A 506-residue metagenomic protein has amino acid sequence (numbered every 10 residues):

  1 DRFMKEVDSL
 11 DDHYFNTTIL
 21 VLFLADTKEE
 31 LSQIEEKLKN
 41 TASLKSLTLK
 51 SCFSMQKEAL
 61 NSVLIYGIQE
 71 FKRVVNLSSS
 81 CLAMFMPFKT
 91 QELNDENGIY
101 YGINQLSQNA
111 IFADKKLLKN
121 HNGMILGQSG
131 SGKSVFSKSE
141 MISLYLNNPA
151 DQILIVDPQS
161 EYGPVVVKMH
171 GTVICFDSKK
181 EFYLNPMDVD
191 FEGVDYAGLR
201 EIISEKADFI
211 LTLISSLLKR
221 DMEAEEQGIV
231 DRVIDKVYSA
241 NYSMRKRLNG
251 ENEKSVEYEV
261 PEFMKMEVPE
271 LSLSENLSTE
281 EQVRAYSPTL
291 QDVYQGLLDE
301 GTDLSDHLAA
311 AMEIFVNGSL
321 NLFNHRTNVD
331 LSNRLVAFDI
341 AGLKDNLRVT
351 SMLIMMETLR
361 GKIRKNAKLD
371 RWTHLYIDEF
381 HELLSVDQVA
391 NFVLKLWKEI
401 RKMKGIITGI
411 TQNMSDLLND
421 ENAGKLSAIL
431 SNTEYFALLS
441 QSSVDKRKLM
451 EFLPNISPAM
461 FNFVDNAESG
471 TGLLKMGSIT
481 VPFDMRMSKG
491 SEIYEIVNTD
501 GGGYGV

Functional and structural regions predicted by a protein language model:
D1, Q56-M86, Q128-S129, L277-S278 (+1 more regions): C-terminal regions of RecA-like/P-loop NTPase motor modules
D1-C81, M86: Extended, folded cores of ATP/NTP-driven motor/assembly subunits in large transport and secretion machines
L47, E58-I111, K116-L117, S160-T172 (+5 more regions): P-loop NTPase motor domains
I125: Hydrophobic anchor at the beta1->P-loop junction of P-loop NTPases
K133: Conserved lysine of the Walker
F136: Hydrophobic positions on the alpha1 helix immediately C-terminal to the Walker A/P-loop
S143-L154: Post-Walker A helix-loop "phosphate-sensing" segment adjacent to the P-loop in P-loop NTPases
D157-P158, D378, K402-G405, I410-N419 (+2 more regions): Conserved H-loop
